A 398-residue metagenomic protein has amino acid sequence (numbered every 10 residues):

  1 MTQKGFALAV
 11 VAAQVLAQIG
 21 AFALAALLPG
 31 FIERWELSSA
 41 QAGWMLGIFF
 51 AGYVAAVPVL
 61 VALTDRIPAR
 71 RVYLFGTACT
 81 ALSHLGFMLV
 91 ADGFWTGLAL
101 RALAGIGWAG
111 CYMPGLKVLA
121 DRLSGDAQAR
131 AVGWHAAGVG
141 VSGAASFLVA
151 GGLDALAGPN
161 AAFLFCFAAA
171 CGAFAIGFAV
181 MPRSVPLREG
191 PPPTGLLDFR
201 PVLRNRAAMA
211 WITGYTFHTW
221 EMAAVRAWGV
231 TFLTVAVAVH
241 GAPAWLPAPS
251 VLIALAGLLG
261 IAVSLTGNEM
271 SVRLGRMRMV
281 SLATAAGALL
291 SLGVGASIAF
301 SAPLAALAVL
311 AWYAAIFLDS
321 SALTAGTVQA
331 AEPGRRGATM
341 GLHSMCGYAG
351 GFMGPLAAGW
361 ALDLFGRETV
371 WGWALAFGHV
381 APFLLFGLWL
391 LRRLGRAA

Functional and structural regions predicted by a protein language model:
L24-A25, A208-A254: Extracytoplasmic gate region of multi-pass secondary transporters
A55-A91: Conserved MFS/SLC helix-loop-helix module at the cytosolic interface between two early adjacent transmembrane helices
R66-G76, V272-A285: Cytoplasmic membrane-interface "Motif A"-like loop-to-helix N-cap segments of 12-TM Major Facilitator Superfamily
A78-D92, A286-A299: C-terminal ends and interior cores of transmembrane alpha-helices in multi-pass membrane transporters/permeases
L100-G138: Cytoplasmic helix-loop-helix junction between adjacent transmembrane helices in 12-TM secondary transporters
H135-M181: Helix-loop-helix hairpin linking two adjacent transmembrane segments in secondary transporters
S184-I212: Juxtamembrane intracellular "pre-TM" segments in multi-pass secondary transporters
M277-L323: C-terminal transmembrane helical hairpin of 12-TM major facilitator-type secondary transporters
